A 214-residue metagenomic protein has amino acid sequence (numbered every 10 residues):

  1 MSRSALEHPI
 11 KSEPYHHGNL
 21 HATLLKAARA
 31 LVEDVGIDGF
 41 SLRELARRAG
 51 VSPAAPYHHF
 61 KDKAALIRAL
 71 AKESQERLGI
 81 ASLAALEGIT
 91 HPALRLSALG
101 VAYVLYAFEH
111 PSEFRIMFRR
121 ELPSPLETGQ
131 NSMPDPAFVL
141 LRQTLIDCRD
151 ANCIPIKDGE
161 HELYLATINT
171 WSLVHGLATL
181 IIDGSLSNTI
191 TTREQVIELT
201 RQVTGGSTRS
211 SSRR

Functional and structural regions predicted by a protein language model:
M1-N19, S211-R214: N-terminal intrinsically disordered/low-complexity leader segments
L20-A28, L45, L70-S74, L78 (+2 more regions): Generic hydrophobic, amphipathic alpha-helix propensity
T23, A27, L31-A65, A69: Helix-turn-helix
K72-S97, T128-S132, I156: Amphipathic alpha-helical linker/stalk segments
E76, I116, L126-C153, H161-N169 (+1 more regions): Amphipathic alpha-helical packing segments from all-alpha helical-bundle domains
S97-R119, R142-Q143, I168-G176: Helical hydrophobic small-molecule/effector-binding pocket
I116, D147-D150, I168-T189, V203-R213: Amphipathic C-terminal alpha-helical segment
